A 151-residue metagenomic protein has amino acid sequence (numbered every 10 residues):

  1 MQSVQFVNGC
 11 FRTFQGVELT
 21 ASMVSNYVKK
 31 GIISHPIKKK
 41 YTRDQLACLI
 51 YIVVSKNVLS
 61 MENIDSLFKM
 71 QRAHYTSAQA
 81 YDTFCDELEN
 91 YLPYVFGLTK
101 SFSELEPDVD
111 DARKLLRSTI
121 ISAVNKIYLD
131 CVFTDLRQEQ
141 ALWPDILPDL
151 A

Functional and structural regions predicted by a protein language model:
M1-R72: Basic helix-turn-helix/winged-helix DNA-binding cores and closely related short helical interaction motifs
M70, H74-A151: Intrinsically disordered, low-complexity, charge-dense segments enriched in Lys/Arg and Glu/Asp interspersed
